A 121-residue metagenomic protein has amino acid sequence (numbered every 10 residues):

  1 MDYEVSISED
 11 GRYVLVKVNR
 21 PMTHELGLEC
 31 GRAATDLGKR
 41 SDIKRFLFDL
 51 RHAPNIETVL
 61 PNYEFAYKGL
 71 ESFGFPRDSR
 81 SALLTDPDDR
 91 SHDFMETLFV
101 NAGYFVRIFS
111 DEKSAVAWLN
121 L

Functional and structural regions predicted by a protein language model:
M1-L121: Amphipathic, Lys/Arg-enriched alpha-helical "gate/interface" segment within cytosolic domains that mediates
